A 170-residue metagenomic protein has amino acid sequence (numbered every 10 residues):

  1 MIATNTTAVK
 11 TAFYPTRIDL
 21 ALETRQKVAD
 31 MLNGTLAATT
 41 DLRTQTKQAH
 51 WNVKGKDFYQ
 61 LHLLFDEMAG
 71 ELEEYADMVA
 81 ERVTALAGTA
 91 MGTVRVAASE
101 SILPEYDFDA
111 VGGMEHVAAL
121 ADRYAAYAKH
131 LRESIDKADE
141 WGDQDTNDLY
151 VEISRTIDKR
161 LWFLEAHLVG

Functional and structural regions predicted by a protein language model:
M1-I18: Acidic, low-complexity proline/glycine-rich segments
F13-T35, G113, V117: Disorder-to-helix initiation segments
T16-R17, L22, Y59-E67, A90-D107 (+1 more regions): Charge-rich, acidic-biased intrinsically disordered regions
D19-K27, L42-E67, R132-D145: Helix-loop segments that flank and shape redox-cofactor active sites
L36, R43, H50, A69 (+6 more regions): A structural signal for well-ordered alpha-helices, especially hydrophobic packing surfaces of coiled-coils
K47, K54-V96: Conserved alpha-helical segments that form or flank metal/cofactor-binding pockets of metalloenzymes
Y59, D66-D77, D136-S154, D158-F163: Charged, amphipathic alpha-helical segments and their flanking helix caps
R95-E152: Acidic/histidine-rich alpha-helical segments that form the ligand environment of transition-metal centers
